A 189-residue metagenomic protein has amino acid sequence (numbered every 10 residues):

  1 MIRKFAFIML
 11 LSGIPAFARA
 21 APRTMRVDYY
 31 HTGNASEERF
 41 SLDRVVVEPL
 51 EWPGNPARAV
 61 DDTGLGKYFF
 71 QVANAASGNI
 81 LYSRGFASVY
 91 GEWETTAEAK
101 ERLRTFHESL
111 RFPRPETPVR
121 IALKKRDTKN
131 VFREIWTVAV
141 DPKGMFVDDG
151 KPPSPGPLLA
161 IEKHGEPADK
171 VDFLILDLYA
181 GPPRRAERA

Functional and structural regions predicted by a protein language model:
M1-K4: Positively charged n-region of N-terminal signal peptides that target proteins for export
F7-M9, F70: Sec-dependent N-terminal signal peptides
M9-A18: Hydrophobic h-region of N-terminal signal peptides that target proteins for export in Gram-negative bacteria
A21-G150: Beta-strand-enriched, solvent-exposed domains that form extended recognition/catalytic surfaces
M145-A189: Fold-level signature of zinc-dependent metallopeptidase catalytic domains
